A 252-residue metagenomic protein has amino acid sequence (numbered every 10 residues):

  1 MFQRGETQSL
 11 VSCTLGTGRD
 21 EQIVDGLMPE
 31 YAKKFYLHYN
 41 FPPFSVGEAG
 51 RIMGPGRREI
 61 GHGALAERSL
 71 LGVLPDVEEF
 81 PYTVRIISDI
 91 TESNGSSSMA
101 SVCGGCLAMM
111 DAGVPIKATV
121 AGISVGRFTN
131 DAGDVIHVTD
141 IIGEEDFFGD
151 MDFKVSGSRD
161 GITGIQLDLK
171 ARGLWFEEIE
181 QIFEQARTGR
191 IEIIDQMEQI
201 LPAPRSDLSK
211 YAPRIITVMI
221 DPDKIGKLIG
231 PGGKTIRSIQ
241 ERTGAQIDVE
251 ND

Functional and structural regions predicted by a protein language model:
M1-C13, N94-V114, G226-I236: Conserved phosphate/anionic-ligand binding catalytic regions in large, soluble enzymes, centered on
M1-V24, P213-K227, T235, R242: Extended amphipathic alpha-helical scaffolds
Q3-Y82, G161-D168, W175-E180: Glycine-rich, flexible beta-strand/loop modules in the N-terminal catalytic cores of phosphate-handling
K33-Y39, H62-V77, M109, M151-G157 (+2 more regions): Structured alpha-helical segments in the cores of large, soluble enzyme domains
V73-T83, P115-V120, I193-A212, Q246-N251: Flexible, glycine/charged-enriched surface loops at secondary-structure junctions
S88, E92, T163-K170, Y211-K224 (+1 more regions): Short, hydrophobic beta-strand segments
M109-S206: Mobile "lid/hinge" segments at catalytic clefts and subdomain interfaces of large enzymes
D131-I136, D146-F148, I225, G233-D252: Nucleotide-binding motor/catalytic cores of P-loop/tubulin-like NTPases across gene-expression machines
